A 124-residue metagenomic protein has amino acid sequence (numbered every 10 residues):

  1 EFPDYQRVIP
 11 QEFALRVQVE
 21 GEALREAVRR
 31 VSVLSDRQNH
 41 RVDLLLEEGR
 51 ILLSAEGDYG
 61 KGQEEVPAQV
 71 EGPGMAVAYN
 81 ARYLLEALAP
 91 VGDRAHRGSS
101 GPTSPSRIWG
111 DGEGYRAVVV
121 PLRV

Functional and structural regions predicted by a protein language model:
E1-F13: Acidic, glycine-rich loop-and-beta core segments that form the ion-binding/anion-interacting portion of active sites
Q11-V124: DNA polymerase processivity clamps
